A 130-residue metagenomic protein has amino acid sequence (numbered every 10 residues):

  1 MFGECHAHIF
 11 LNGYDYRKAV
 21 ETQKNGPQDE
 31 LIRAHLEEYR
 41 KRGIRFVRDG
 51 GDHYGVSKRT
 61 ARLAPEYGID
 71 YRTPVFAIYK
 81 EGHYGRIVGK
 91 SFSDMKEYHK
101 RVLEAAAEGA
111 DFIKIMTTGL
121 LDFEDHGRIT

Functional and structural regions predicted by a protein language model:
F2-R62, Y84: Metal-associated gating/positioning segment near the N- to mid-region
P65-T130: Metal-coordinating catalytic core of metallo-dependent amide/deamination hydrolases
